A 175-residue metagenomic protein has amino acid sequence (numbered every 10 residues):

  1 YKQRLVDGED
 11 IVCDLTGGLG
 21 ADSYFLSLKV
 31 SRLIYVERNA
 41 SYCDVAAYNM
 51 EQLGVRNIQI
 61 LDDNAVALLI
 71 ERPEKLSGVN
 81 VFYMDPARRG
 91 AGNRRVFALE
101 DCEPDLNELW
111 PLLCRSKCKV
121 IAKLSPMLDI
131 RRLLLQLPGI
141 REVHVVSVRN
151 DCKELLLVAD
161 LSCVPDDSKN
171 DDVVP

Functional and structural regions predicted by a protein language model:
Y1-D10: S-adenosyl-L-methionine
E9-G18: Conserved class I S-adenosyl-L-methionine
D10, S31, N80, C118 (+1 more regions): Conserved acidic residues
L19-S31: Conserved SAM-binding loop of SAM-dependent methyltransferases across substrates and taxa, primarily the Class I
R32-R38: Conserved SAM-binding motif I beta-strand of class I
L33, I58, V120: Hydrophobic anchor at the start of a short beta-strand that flanks the dinucleotide cofactor-binding loop
R38-G78: S-adenosyl-L-methionine
Y83, R88-P175: Class I S-adenosyl-L-methionine
